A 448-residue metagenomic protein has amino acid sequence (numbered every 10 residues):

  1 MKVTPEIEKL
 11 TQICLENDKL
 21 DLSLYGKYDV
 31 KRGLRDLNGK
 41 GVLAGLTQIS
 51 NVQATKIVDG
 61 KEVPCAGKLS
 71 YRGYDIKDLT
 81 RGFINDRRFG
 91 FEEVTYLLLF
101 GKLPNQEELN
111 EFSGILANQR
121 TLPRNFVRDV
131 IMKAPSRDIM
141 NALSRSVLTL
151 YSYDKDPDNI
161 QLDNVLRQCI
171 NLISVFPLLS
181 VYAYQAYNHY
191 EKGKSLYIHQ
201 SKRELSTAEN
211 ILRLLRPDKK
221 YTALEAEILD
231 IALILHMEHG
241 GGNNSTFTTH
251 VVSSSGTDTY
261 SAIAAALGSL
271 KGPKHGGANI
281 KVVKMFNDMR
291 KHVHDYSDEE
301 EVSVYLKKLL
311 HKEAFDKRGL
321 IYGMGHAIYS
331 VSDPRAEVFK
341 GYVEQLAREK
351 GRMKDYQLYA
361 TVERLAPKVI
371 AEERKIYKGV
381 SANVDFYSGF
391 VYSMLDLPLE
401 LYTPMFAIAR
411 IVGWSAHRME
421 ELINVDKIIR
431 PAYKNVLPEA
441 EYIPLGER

Functional and structural regions predicted by a protein language model:
M1-R448: Non-transmembrane, aqueous-exposed alpha-helical and coiled segments at domain scale
